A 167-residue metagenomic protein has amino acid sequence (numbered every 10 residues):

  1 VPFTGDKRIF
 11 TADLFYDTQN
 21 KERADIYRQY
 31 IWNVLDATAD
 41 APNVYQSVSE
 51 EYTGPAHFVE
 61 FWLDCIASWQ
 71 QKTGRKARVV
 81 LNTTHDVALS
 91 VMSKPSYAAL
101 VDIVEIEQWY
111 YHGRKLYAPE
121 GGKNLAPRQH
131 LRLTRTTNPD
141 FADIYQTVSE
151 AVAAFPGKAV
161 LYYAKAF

Functional and structural regions predicted by a protein language model:
V1-M92, S96-I103, R135, P156: Active-site mouth of glycoside hydrolases
P95-F167: Catalytic-core region of carbohydrate-active enzymes that cleave or remodel glycosidic bonds
